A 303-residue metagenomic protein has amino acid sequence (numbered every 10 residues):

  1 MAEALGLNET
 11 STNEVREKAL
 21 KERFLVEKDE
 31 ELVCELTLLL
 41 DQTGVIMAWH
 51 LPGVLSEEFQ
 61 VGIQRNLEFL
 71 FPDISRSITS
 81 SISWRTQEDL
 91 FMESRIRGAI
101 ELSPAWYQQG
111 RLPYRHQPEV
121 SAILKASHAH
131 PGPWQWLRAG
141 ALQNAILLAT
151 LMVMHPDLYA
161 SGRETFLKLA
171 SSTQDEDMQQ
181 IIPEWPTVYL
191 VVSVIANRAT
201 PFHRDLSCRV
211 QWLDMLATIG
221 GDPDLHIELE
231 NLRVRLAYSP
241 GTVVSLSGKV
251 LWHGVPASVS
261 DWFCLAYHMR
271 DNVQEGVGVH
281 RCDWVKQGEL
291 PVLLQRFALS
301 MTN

Functional and structural regions predicted by a protein language model:
M1-M215, S258-C264, D271-N303: Fe(II)/2-oxoglutarate oxygenase catalytic core
A48-H50, E228, S245-L246: A structural signal for short, well-ordered beta-strand segments and their strand-loop junctions that often border
L216, H226, T242-V244, W262-C264: Beta-sheet entry/capping signal
A217, L236-L251: Conserved metal-binding segment of the jelly-roll/cupin
T218-S239, V279: A short beta-strand-loop-beta hairpin characteristic of the jelly-roll/cupin
G221, M269-D271: Non-catalytic surface loops within mature trypsin-like serine protease
D224, V244, K249-P256, V273: Histidine-centered metal-chelating micro-motifs
E230, L246-S247, A266-H268: Generic beta-strand/beta-sheet core signal
